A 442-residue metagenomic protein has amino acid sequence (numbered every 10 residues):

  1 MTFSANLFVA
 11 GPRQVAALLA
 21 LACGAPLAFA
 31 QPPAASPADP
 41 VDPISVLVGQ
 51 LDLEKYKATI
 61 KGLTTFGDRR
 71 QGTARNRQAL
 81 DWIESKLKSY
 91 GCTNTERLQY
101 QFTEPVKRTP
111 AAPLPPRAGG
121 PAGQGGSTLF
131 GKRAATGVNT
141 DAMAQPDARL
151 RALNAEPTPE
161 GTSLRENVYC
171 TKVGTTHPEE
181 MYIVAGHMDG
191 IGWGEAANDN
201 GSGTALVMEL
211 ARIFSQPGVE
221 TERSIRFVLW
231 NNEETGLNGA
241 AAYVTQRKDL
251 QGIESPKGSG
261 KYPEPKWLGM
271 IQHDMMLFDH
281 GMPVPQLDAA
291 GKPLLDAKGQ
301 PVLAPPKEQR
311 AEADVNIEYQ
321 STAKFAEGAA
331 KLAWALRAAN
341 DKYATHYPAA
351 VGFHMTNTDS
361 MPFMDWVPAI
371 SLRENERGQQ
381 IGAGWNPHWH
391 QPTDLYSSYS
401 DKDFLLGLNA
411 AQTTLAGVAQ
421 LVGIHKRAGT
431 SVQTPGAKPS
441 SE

Functional and structural regions predicted by a protein language model:
M1-A17: Bacterial N-terminal signal peptides that target proteins for export
P33-A74, Y90, T103-R108, P115 (+3 more regions): N-terminal capping segment at the start of a domain
D42-Q50, T64-R75, N154-P159, D189-G201 (+5 more regions): Second-shell loop/turn segments in exported
V48-K55, I60, T64-Q71, I83-N94 (+11 more regions): Sec/Tat-exported extracytoplasmic proteins
A58, G62-T171: A non-catalytic alpha/beta surface segment that caps or lines the substrate-entry region of metallo-dependent hydrolase
V168-C170, V184-N238, T414: Alpha-helical metal-binding/catalytic segments enriched in His/Glu/Asp
W230-D359, D365-A369, E376: Metal-dependent peptidase/peptidase-like ectodomains
G378-E442: His/Asp/Glu-rich mid-to-C-terminal helical/loop segments that flank catalytic regions of hydrolases
